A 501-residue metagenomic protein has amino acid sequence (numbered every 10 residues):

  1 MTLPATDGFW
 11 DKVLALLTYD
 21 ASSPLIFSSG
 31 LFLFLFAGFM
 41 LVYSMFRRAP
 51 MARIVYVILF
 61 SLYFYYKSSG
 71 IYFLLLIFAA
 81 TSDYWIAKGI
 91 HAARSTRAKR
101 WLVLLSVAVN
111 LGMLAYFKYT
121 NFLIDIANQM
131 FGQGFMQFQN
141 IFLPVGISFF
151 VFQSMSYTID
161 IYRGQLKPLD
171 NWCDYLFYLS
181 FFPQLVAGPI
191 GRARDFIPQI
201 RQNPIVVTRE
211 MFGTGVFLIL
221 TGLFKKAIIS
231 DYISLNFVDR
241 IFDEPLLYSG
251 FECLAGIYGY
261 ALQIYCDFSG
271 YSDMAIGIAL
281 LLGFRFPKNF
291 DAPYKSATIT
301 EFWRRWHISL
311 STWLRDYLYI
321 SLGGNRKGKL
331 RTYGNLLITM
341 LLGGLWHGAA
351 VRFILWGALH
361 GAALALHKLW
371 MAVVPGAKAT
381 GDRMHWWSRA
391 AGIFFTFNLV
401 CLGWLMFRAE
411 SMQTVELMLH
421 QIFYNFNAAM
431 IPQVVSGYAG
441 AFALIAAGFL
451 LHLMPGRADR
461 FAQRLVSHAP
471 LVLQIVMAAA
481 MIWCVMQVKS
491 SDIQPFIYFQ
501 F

Functional and structural regions predicted by a protein language model:
T2-L451, P455-Q500: Membrane-embedded transmembrane alpha-helical bundles that form the catalytic cores of multi-pass lipid-modifying
